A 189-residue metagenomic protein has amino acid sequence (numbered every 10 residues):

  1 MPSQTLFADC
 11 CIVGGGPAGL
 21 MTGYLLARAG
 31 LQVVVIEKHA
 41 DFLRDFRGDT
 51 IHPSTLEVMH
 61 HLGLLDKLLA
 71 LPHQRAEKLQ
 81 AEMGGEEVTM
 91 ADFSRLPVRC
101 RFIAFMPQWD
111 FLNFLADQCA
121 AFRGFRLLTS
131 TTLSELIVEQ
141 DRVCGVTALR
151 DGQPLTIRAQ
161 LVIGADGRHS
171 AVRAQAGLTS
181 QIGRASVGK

Functional and structural regions predicted by a protein language model:
P2-A18: Beta1/beta-strand and adjacent pyrophosphate-binding region of the FAD-binding site in flavoprotein oxidoreductases
L6-A8, G152-L161: Core beta-strand elements of the Rossmann-like FAD/NAD(P) dinucleotide-binding domain in flavoenzyme oxidoreductases
V13, I157-R168: Short hydrophobic core segments
A27-R47: Glycine-rich FAD pyrophosphate-binding loop
H52-Q118: Active-site-adjacent segment of FAD-dependent monooxygenases/related oxidoreductases
T129-V143: A conserved short coil-to-beta-strand element within the FAD-binding core of flavoproteins
G164-L178: Flavin (primarily FAD) binding-site architecture
A185-K189: Conserved small/polar residues in nucleotide/adenosyl-binding loops
